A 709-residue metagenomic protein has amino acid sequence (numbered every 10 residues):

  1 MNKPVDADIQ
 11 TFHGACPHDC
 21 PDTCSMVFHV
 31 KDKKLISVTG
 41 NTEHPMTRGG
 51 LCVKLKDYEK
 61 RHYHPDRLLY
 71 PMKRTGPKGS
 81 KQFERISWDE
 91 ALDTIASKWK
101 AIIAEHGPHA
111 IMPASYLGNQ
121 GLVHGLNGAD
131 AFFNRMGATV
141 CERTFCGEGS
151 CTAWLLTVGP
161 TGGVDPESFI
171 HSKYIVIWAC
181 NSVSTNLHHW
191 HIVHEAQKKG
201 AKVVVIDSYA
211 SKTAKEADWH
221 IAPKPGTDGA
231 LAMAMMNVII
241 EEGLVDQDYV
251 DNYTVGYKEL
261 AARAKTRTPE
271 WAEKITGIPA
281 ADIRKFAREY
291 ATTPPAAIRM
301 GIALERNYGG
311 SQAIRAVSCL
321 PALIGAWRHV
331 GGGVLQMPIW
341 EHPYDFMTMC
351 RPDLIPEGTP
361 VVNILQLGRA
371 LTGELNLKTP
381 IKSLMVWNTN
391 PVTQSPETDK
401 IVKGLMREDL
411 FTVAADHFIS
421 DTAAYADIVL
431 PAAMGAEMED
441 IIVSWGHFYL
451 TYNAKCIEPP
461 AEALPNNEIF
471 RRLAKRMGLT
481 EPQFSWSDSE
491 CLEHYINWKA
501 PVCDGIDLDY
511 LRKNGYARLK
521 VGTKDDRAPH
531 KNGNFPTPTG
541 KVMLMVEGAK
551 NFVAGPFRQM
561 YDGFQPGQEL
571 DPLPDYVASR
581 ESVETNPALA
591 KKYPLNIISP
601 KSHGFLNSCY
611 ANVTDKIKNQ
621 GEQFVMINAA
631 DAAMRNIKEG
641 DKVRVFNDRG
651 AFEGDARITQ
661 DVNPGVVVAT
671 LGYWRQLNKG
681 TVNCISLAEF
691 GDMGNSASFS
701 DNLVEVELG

Functional and structural regions predicted by a protein language model:
M1-E242, P279, W387, A633 (+1 more regions): N-terminal export/assembly segments and adjacent metallocofactor-ligating motifs of anaerobic energy-metabolism
P4, A15, I401, R407-F411 (+3 more regions): Phosphate/diphosphate-binding loops
Y70, R74-R85, E90, N237 (+6 more regions): N-terminal leader/propeptide and maturation segments of large enzyme subunits in energy/redox metabolism and hydrolases
P77, I175, E216-A217, T266-W271 (+2 more regions): Flexible glycine/proline-enriched surface loops and loop-helix/loop-strand junctions
G125-H194, K199-V205, G229-M233, S318-A424 (+4 more regions): Extended redox/cofactor-interaction regions of prokaryotic respiratory oxidoreductases
E216-P223, A433-A436, F448-P460, K616: Short beta-alpha connecting loops at secondary-structure transitions that line or flank enzyme active sites
M235, V255-L367: Active-site phosphate/pyrophosphate-binding segments
P460, P465-N514, S608, V613-M626 (+1 more regions): Long, contiguous, secondary-structure-rich segments that constitute the structural scaffold of globular domains
